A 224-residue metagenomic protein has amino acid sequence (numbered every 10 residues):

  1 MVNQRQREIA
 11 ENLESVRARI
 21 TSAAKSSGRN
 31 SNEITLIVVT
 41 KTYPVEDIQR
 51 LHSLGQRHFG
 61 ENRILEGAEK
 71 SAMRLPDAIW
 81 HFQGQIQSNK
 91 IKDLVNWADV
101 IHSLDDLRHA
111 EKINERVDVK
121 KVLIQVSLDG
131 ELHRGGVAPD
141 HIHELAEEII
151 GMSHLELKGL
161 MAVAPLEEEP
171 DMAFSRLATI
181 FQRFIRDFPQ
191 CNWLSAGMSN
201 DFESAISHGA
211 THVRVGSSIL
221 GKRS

Functional and structural regions predicted by a protein language model:
M1-N200, I206-H208, L220-R223: Conserved alpha/beta-domain cores
T211-H212: Divalent-metal-activated hydrolytic enzyme cores
